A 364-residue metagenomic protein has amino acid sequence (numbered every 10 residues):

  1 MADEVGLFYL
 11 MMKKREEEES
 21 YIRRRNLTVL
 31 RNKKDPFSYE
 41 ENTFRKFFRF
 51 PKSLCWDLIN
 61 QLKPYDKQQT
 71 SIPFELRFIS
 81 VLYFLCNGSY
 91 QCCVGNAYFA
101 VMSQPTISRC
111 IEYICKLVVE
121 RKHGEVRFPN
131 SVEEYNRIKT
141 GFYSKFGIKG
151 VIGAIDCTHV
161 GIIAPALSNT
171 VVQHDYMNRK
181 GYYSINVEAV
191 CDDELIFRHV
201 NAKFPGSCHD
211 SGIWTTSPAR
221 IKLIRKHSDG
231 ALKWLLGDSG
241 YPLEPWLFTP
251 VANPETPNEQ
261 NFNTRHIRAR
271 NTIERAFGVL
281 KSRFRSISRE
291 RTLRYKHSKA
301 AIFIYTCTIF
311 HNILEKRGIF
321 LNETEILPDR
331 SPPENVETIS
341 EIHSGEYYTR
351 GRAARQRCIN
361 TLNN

Functional and structural regions predicted by a protein language model:
M1-N364: Short, polybasic Lys/Arg-rich linear motifs in disordered N-terminal/cytosolic regions
